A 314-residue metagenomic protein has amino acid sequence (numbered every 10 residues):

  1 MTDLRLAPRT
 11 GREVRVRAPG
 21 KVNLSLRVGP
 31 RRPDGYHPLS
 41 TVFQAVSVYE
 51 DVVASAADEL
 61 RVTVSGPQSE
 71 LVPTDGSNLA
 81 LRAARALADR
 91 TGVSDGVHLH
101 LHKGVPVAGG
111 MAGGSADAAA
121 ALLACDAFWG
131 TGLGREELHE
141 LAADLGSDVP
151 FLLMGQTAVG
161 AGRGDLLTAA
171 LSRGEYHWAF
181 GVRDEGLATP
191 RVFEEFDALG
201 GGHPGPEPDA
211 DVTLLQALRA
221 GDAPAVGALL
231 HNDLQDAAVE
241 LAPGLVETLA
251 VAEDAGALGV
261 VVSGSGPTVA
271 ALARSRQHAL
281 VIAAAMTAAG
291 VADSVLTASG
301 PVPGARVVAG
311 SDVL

Functional and structural regions predicted by a protein language model:
T2-G109, A127, T131, E136 (+3 more regions): ATP-binding N-lobe of GHMP and related small-molecule kinases
R15, S25, D51-V53, T157-V159 (+3 more regions): Conserved hydrophobic/aromatic beta-strand scaffold that supports enzyme active sites
L24, V52-A54, A80, G114 (+5 more regions): Residue-level signal for inorganic ion chemistry
P73, H100-W129, S147, A257-A273: Glycine/serine-rich anion-binding loops at beta->alpha junctions that coordinate negatively charged ligand groups
G96, A118, L122-V159, L166: Contiguous, small/hydrophobic- and glycine-enriched helical/loop subdomains that border and often "cap" functional
A143, E253, T287-A288: Non-catalytic positions within long, well-ordered alpha-helices that form the structural scaffold/packing of enzyme
M154, R163-G259, R276, L280 (+2 more regions): Conserved, helical-rich catalytic subdomain that frames metal- and/or nucleotide-binding sites in enzyme alpha/beta
